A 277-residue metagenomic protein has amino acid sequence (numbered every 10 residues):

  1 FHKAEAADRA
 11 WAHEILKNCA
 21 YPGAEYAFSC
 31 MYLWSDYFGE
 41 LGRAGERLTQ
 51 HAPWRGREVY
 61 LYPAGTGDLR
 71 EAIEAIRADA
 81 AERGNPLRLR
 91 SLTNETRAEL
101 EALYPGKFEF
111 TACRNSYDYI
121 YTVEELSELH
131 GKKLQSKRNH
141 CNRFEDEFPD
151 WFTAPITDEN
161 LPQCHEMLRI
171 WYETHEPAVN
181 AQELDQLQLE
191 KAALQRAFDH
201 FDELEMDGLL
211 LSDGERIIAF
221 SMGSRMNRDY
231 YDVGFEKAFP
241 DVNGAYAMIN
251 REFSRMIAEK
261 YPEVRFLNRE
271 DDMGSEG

Functional and structural regions predicted by a protein language model:
F1-K3, A7-R9, E14-K17, G23: Short Lys/Arg-enriched alpha/beta "domain-start" segment
E14, A24-L100, S212-D241: Conserved donor-binding loop and adjoining core beta-sheet/short helix segment in diverse acyl/aminoacyl transferases
A80-R83, P149, E259-F266: Short, surface-exposed connector motifs at secondary-structure boundaries
R88-L89, A154, R265-E270: Short catalytic-loop micro-motif centered on adjacent basic/acidic residues
T96-F110, N139, M273-G277: Conserved active-site alpha-helix within GNAT-family acetyltransferase domains
P105-D185: Acyltransferase donor/substrate-recognition loop-hinge adjacent to the catalytic core
E159, Q163-I217: Short, conserved active-site entrance elements at the starts or edges of catalytic domains
M206-G277: Aromatic (often tryptophan-rich) hydrophobic motifs at membrane interfaces
